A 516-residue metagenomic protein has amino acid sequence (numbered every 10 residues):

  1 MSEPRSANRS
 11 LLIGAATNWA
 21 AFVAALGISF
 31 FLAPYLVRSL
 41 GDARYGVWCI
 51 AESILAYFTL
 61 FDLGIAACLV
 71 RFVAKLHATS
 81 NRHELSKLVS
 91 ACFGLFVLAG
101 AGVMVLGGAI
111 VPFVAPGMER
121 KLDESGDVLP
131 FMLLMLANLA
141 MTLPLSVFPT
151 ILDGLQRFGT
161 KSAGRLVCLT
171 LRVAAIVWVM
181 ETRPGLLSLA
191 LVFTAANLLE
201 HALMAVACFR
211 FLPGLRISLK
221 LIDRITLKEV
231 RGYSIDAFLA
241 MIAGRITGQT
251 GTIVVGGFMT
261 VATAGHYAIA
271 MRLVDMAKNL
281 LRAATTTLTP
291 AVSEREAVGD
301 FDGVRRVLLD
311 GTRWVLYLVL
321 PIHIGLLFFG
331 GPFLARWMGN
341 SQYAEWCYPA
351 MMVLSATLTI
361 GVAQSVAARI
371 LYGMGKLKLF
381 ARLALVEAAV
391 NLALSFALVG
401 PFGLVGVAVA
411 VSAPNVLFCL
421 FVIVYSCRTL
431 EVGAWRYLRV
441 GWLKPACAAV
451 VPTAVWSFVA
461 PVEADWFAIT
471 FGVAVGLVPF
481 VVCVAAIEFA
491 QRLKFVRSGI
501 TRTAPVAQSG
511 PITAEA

Functional and structural regions predicted by a protein language model:
M1-L11, L186-L187, M204-G248, T287 (+4 more regions): Interhelical loop/hinge segments that connect adjacent transmembrane helices in multipass membrane
M1-P4, V432-L438, A454-A516: Membrane-proximal transmembrane or re-entrant/amphipathic helices at the cytosolic face
M1-S29, H83-A91, G126-L129, Q156 (+4 more regions): N-terminal membrane topogenesis motif
A7-K75, A101-G108, N138, V173 (+3 more regions): Signature of the first transmembrane helix
I13-F30, C168, V192-M204, C208 (+5 more regions): Transmembrane helical elements of multi-pass membrane transporters/channels
L63-T79, D153-G154, P213-R216, A270 (+2 more regions): Helix-loop junctions and terminal segments of transmembrane helices in multi-pass membrane transport/translocation
V111-M135, L326-L358, L430: Interfacial segments at transmembrane-helix termini and the short loops linking adjacent helices
L129, L133, S162-P213, E229 (+5 more regions): Hydrophobic alpha-helical transmembrane segments
